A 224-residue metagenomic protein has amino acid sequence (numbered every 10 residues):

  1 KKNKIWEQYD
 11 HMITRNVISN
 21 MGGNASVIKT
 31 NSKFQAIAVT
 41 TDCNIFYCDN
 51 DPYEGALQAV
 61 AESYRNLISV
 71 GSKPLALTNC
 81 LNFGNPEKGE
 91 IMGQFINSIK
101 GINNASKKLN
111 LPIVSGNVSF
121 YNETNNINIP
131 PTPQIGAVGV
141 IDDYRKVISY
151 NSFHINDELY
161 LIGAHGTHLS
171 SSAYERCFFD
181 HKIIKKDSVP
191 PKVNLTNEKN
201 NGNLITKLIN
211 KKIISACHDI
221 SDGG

Functional and structural regions predicted by a protein language model:
K1-G224: Glycine/proline-enriched, intrinsically flexible loops and inter-domain linkers
